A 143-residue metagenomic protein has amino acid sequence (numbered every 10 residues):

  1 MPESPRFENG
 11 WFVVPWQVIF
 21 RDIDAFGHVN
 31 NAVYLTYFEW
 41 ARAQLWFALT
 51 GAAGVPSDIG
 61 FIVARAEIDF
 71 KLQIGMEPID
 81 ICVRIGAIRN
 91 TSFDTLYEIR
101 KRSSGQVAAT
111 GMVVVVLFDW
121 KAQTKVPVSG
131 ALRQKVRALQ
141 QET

Functional and structural regions predicted by a protein language model:
M1-F12, F70-M76, G86-T143: HotDog/MaoC-like acyl-thioester-processing domains
M1-Q44: Catalytic strand-loop segment that frames the active site of acyl-thioester-processing enzymes
Q17, E67, V114: Short aromatic/hydrophobic contact patches that present stacked aromatics for nucleic-acid/ligand binding
V18-D24, Q44, F61, L72 (+2 more regions): Flexible, active-site-adjacent loop/turn segments at secondary-structure boundaries
F26-G27, V83, Q123: Hydrophobic pocket/interface hotspot
V29, F61-V63, A108: A broad, structural micro-motif
Y34-Y37, I62, V114: Residue-level recognition of specific faces of alpha-helices
L45-F93: Hydrophobic beta-strand-centered segment that forms part of the acyl-chain substrate-binding groove
